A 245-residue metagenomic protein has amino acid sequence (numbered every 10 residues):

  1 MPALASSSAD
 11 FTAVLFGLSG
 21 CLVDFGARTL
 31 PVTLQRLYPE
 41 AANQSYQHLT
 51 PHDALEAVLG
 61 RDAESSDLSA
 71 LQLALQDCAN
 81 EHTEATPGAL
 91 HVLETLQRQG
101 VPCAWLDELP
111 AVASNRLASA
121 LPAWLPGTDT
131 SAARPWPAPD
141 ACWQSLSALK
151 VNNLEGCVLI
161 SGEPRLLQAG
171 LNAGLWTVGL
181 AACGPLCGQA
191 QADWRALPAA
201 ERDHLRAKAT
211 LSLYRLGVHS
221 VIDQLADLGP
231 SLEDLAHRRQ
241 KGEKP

Functional and structural regions predicted by a protein language model:
M1-S65: Active-site neighborhood of HAD-like aspartate-dependent phosphohydrolases
P2-F16, L90, E94-V101, P110-A111 (+1 more regions): Asp-based, Mg2+/Mn2+-dependent phosphohydrolase catalytic module
G26, D107, A181: Glycine-rich, histidine-containing beta strand-loop boundary motifs that form or position
G26, D67-L71, P110: Hydrophobic/aromatic residues within well-ordered alpha-helical segments
D53, L73, D227-P230: Short linear loop/turn motifs
E56-T95, Q99: Metal-dependent phosphoesterase signature
C103-W105: Nucleotide-state-sensitive switch-loop elements of NTP-binding domains
